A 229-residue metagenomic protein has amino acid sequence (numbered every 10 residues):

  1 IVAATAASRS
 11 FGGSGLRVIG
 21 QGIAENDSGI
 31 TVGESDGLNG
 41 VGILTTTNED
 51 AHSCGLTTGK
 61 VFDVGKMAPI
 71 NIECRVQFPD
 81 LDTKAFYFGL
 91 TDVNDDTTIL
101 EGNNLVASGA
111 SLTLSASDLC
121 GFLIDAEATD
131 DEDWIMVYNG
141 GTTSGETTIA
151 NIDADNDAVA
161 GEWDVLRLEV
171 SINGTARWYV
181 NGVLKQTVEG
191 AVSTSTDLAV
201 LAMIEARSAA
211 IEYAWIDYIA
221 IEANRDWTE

Functional and structural regions predicted by a protein language model:
I1, L166, I216-I221: Extracellular beta-strand elements of beta-rich domains used for carbohydrate recognition/degradation or cell-matrix
T5-V41: Extracellular glycan-recognition surfaces and repeat-rich motifs
I43-D133: Secretory/extracellular carbohydrate-interaction modules and structurally similar beta-sandwich "look-alikes"
I72-C74, G161-S171, A176-W178: Short tryptophan-centered beta-strand motifs in secreted/extracellular beta-sheet-rich domains of glycan-recognition
V137-V165: Short, aromatic/His-centered strand-loop micro-motif at the edge of beta-sheets
Y179-V183: Short strand-turn-strand beta-turns centered on an Asx-Gly dipeptide
V188-Y218: Flexible glycan-contacting loops in extracellular carbohydrate-active proteins
I221-E229: Extended recognition patches within non-cytosolic domains
